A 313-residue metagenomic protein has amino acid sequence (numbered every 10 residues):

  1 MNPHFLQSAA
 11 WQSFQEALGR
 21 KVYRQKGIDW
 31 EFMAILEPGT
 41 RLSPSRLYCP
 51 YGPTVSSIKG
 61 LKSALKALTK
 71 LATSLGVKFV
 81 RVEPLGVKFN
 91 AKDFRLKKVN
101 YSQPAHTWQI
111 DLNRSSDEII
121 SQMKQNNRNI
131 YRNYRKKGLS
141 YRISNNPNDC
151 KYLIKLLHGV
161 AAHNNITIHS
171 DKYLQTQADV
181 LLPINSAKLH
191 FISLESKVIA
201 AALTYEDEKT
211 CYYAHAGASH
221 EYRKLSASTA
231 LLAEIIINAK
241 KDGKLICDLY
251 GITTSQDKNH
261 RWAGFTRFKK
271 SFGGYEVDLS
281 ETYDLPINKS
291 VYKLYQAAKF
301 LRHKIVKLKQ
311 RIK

Functional and structural regions predicted by a protein language model:
M1-S43, P84-F89, D93-Q103, T107-Y222 (+1 more regions): A conserved beta-strand-loop-helix scaffold within acyl/acetyltransferase catalytic domains
A17, K21-V22, T40-R41, A91-D117 (+1 more regions): Active-site/acyl-donor-binding loops of N-acyltransferases
L47-C49, C247: Hydrophobic faces of well-ordered beta-strands that scaffold small-molecule active sites in alpha/beta enzyme cores
P50-S56, Y222-R223: The substrate-binding groove and active-site-proximal loops of carbohydrate-active enzymes, especially glycoside
T54-A91: A gly/proline- and charged-residue-enriched helix-loop-helix capping module
S63-K70, Q177-D179, P183-N288: Aromatic (often tryptophan-rich) hydrophobic motifs at membrane interfaces
